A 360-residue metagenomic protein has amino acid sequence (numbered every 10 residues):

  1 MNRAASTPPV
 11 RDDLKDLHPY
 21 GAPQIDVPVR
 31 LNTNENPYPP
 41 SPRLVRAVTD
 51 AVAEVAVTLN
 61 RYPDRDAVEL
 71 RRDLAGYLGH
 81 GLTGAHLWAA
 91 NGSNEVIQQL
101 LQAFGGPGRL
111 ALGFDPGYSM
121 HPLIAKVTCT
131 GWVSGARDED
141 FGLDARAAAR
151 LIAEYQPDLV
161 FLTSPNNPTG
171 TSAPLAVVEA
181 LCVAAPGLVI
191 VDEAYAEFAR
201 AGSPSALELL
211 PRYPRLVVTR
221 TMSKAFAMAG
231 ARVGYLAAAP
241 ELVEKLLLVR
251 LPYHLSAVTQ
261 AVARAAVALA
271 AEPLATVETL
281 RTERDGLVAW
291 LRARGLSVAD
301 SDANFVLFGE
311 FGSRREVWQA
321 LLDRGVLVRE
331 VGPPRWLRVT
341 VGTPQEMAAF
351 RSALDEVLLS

Functional and structural regions predicted by a protein language model:
N2-G92, Q99: N-terminal small-domain helix-loop-helix segment of the aminotransferase-like
N32, W132-A136, D158-P165, V189-E193 (+2 more regions): Short beta-strands and strand-loop turn motifs
T58-A184, Y195-Y213, V217, A263 (+1 more regions): Conserved core of the PLP fold type I
G92-S93, A239, E310, T343: Helix N-cap/beta->alpha junction signal
A176, Q319-R324, R329-S360: PLP-dependent enzyme catalytic core of the Aspartate aminotransferase-like
R215-R292, L296-A299: PLP-dependent aminotransferase class I/II
L280-R281, D285, A289-R324, V341: Conserved PLP-binding catalytic core of the aspartate aminotransferase-like
